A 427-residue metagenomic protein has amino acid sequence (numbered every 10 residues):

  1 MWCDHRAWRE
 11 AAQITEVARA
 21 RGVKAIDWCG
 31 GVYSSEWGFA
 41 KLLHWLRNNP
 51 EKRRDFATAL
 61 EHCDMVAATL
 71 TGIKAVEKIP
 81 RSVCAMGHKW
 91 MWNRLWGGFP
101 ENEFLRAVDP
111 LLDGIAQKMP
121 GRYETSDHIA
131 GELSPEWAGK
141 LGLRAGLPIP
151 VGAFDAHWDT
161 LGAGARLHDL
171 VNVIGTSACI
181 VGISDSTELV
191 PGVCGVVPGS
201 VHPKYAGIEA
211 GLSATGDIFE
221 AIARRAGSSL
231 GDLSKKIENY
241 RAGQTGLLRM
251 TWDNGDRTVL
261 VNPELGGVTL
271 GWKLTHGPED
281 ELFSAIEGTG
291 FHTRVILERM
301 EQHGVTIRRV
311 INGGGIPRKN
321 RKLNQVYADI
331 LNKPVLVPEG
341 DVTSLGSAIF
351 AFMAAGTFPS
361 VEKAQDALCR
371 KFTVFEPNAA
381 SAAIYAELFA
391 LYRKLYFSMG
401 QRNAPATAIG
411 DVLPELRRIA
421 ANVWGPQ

Functional and structural regions predicted by a protein language model:
M1-F39: Active-site phosphate-binding/coordination module
M1-T15, E51, I73, E124-E132 (+1 more regions): Glycine/Thr-rich phosphate-binding loops that ligate phosphate moieties of nucleotide and other phosphorylated ligands
A25-A153, R224, M250, N254 (+2 more regions): Gly/Ser/Thr-rich active-site cleft segment
W37, W92-P203, R225, G231 (+3 more regions): ATP-dependent carbohydrate kinase catalytic cores
L46, A67, P135-A138, L161-G162 (+2 more regions): Generic structural signal for well-ordered alpha-helical scaffold segments
F56-A59, P148, H168-V171, C179 (+3 more regions): Beta-sheet entry/capping signal
